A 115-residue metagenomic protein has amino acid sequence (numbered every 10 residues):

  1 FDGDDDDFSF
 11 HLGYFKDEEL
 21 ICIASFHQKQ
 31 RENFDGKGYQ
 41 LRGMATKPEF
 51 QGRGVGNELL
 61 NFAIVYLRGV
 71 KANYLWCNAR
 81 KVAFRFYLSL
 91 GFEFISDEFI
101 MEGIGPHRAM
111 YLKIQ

Functional and structural regions predicted by a protein language model:
D2-D7: Short loop/turn motifs at secondary-structure junctions and domain boundaries
G13, E19-K29, Q40-A45: Conserved beta-strand in the GNAT
K29-L41, Q51, I104-H107: A conserved beta-turn-beta hairpin within the catalytic core of GNAT-like acetyltransferases that forms part
F50, G54-F62: Conserved acetyl-CoA pyrophosphate-binding loop and the N-cap/start of the following alpha-helix in GNAT-like
L59, A83-F86: Conserved short alpha-helix immediately C-terminal to the canonical SAM/SAH-binding motif I of Rossmann-like
L67-R80: Conserved GNAT acetyl-CoA-binding A-motif
W76-N78, E93-A109: Conserved catalytic-core motifs of GNAT/GCN5-like acyltransferases
Y87, F92: Conserved active-site tyrosine of GNAT-family acetyltransferases
